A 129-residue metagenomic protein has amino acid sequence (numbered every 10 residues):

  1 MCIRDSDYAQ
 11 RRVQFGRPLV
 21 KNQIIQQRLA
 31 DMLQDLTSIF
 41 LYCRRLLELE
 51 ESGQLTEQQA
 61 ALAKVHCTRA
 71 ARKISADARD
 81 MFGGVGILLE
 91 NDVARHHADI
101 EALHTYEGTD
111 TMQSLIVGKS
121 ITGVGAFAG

Functional and structural regions predicted by a protein language model:
R4-G129: Alpha-helical interface subdomain recognition
